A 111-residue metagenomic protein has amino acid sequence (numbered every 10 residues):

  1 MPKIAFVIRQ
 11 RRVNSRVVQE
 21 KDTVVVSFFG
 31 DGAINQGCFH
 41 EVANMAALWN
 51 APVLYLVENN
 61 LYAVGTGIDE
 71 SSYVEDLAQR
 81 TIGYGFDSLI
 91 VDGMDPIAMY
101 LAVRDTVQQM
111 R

Functional and structural regions predicted by a protein language model:
K3-R111: Glycine-rich ThDP/TPP pyrophosphate-binding loop and its adjacent helix/strand module within ThDP-dependent enzymes
